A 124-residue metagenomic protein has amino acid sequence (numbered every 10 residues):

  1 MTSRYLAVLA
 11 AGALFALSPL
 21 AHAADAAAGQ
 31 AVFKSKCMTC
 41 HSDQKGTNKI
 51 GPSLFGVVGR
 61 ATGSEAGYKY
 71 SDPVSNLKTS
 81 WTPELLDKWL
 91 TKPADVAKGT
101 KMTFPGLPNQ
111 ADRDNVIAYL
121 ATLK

Functional and structural regions predicted by a protein language model:
M1-S3: N-terminal secretory signal peptides that target proteins for export/translocation
A10-A11, A21: Cleavable N-terminal signal peptides
A16-P19: N-terminal signal peptide c-region/cleavage motif recognized by signal peptidases
A24-T47, L54: Sequence/structural segment immediately N-terminal to covalent heme-attachment motifs in c-type and related
K34, M38, S42-K45, G59 (+2 more regions): Sec-exported extracytoplasmic/periplasmic mature domains
P52-S53, T100: Extracytoplasmic/periplasmic beta-strand context in beta-sandwich domains, especially the cupredoxin/COX2 CuA-binding
A66-D87: Short Fe-S-cluster ligation motifs
S80-K124: C-terminal capping alpha-helices of c-type cytochrome domains
